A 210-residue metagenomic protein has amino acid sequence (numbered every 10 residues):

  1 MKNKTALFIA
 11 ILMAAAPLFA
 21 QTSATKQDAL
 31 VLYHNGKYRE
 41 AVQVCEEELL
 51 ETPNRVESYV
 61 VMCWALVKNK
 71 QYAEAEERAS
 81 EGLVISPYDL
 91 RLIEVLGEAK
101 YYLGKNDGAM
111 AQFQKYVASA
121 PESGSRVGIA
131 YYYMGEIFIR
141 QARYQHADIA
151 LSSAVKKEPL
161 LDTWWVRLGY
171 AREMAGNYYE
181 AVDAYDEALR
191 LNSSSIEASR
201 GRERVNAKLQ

Functional and structural regions predicted by a protein language model:
L18-V60, Q210: N-terminal leader/linker segments that initiate helical-solenoid repeat arrays
T22, V56-E57, L90-R91, G124-G128 (+2 more regions): Helix-start (N-cap) detector for alpha-helical repeat units in TPR-like alpha-solenoids, especially tetratricopeptide
H34-N35, K68-N69, Y102-L103, E136 (+3 more regions): Register position in tetratricopeptide repeats
E47-E48, E81-G82, K115-Y116, A120 (+2 more regions): Canonical positions in the second alpha-helix
E51, I85-S86, S119-S123, K157 (+1 more regions): Structural marker of alpha-solenoid helical repeat scaffolds
V61-W64, V95, I129, Y133 (+2 more regions): Canonical tetratricopeptide repeat
